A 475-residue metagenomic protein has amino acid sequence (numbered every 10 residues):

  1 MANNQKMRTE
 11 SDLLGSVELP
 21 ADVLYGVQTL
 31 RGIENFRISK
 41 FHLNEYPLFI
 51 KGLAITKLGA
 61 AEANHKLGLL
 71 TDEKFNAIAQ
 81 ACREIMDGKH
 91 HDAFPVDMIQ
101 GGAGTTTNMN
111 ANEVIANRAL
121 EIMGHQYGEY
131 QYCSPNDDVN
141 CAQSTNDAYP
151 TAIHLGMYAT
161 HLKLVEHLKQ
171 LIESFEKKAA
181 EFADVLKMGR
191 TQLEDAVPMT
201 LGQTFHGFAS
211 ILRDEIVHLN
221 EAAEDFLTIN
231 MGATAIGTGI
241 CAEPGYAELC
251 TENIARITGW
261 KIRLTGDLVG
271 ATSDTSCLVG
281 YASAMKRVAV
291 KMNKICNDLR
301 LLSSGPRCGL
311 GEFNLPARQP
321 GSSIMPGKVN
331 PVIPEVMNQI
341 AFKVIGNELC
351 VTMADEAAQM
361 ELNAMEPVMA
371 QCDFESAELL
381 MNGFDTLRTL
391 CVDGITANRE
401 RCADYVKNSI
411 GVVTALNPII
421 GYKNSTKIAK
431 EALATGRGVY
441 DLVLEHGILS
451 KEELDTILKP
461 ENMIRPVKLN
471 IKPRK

Functional and structural regions predicted by a protein language model:
M1-K475: Conserved, well-structured ligand/cofactor-binding cores
